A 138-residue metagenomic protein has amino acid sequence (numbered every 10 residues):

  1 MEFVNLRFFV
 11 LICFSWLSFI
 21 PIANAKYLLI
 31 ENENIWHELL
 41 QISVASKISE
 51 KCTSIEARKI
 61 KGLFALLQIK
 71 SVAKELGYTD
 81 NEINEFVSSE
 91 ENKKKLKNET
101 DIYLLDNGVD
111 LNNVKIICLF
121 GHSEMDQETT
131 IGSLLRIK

Functional and structural regions predicted by a protein language model:
M1-V10: Bacterial N-terminal signal peptides that target proteins for export
F9-F19: Bacterial N-terminal signal peptides
I20-A25: Sec/Tat signal peptide C-region and signal peptidase I cleavage site
K26-A57, K61: Immediate post-signal-peptide N-terminus of mature secreted/exported proteins
K61-K138: Compact alpha-helical subdomains of small soluble proteins
